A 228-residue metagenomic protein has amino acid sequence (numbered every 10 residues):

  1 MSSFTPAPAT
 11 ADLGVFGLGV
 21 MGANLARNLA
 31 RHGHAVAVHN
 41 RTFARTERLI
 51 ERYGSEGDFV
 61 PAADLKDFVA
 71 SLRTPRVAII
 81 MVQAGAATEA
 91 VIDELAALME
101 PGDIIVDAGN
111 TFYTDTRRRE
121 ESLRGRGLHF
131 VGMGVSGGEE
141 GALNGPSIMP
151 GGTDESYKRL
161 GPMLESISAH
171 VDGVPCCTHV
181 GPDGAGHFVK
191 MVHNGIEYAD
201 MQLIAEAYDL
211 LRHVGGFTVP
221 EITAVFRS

Functional and structural regions predicted by a protein language model:
S2-R76, G102, E139-A142: NAD(P)+-binding Rossmann beta1-loop-alpha1 motif at the extreme N-terminus of oxidoreductases
L13-V15, I105, F130, M149: Short glycine-aspartate micro-motif
L13-V15, I80, D107-A108, I196: A generic structural signal for short
N24, N28, H32, H39 (+11 more regions): Change "in soluble alpha/beta enzymes" to "in soluble alpha/beta proteins
H39, M81, P150: Active-site-adjacent beta-strand anchor residues
D64-V131: Rossmann-fold NAD(P) dinucleotide-binding segment
T88-D93, F112-T223: Rossmann-fold dinucleotide-binding core
